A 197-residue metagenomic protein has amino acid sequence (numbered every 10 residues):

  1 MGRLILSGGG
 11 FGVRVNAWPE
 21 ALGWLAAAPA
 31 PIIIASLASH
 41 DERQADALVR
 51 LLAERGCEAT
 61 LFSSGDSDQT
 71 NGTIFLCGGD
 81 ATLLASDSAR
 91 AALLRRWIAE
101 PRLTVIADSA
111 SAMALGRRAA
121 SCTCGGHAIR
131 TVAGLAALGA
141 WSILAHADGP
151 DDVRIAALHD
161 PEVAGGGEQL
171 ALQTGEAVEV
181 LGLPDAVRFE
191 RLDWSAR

Functional and structural regions predicted by a protein language model:
M1-A28, I34-D46, S121, G125-R197: C-terminal and late-domain segments of enzyme folds
I5, T73-C77, I106-A107, I143: Structural motif
P29, T70-G72, P101-R102, G139: Short, well-ordered alpha-helix to beta-strand connector turns
I33-S36, F75-C77: Short glycine-rich or small-residue beta-strand-to-loop segments that form or flank ligand, phosphate, metal/Fe-S
D46-E58, T73-C77: N-terminal glycine-/serine-/threonine-rich beta1-alpha1-beta2 phosphate-ribose binding loop of Rossmann-like
R55-D68: A short, well-structured beta->alpha microelement
G72-S86: Short acidic, glycine-rich surface-loop motifs adjacent to enzyme active sites
A85-D87, A91-G149: Class I SAM-dependent methyltransferase SAM-binding "motif I" and its flanking Rossmann-like core
